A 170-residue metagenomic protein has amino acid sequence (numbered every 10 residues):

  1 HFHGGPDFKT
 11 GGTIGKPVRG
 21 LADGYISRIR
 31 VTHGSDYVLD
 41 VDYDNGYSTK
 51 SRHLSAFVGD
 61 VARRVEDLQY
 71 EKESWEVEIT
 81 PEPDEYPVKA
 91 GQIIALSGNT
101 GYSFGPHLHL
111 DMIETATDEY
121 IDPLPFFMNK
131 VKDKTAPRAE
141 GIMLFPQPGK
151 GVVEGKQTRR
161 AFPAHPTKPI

Functional and structural regions predicted by a protein language model:
H1-N45, D84, K89-A90, L96-N99 (+2 more regions): Surface-exposed, glycine-biased beta-strand/turn segments
F8, S51, I94, H109-L110: Short alpha-helical segments in extracytoplasmic peptidoglycan/chitin-binding modules and envelope-associated proteins
K9, H53-E71, T115, L144-E154: Short regulatory "switch" loops immediately downstream of catalytic or recognition motifs within protein catalytic
G20-E82: Zn2+-dependent peptidoglycan hydrolase active-site motif and core
D60, S103-P106: Extracytoplasmic/secreted cell-surface and envelope-processing proteins
E73, Q92-I93: Generic, low-specificity signal for short hydrophobic/alpha-helical stretches with a mild N-terminal bias, encompassing
L108-A116: A short hydrophobic beta-strand segment most commonly corresponding to one strand of the jelly-roll/cupin
